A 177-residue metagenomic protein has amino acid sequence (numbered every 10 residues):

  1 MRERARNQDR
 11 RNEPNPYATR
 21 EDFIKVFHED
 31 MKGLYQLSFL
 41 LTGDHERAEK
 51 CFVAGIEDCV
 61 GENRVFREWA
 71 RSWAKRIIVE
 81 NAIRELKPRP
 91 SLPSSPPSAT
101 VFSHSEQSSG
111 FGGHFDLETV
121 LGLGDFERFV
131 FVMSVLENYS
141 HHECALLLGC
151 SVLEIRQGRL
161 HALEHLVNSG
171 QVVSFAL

Functional and structural regions predicted by a protein language model:
R2-Q36: A short, charge-rich alpha-helical start-of-domain segment used by transcription regulators
N12-E13, S108, H114-G124, S151 (+1 more regions): Short amphipathic alpha-helical boundary/capping segments
P16-Y17, G43, F52-R71, P88-R89: Sigma70-family region 2
L34, S38, A48-C59, C144 (+1 more regions): Short, small-hydrophobic-rich alpha-helical interface motif
A48, V130, C144, I155-R156: Helix-turn-helix DNA-binding helix
V65-R71, K75-A99: Arg/Lys-rich amphipathic alpha helix in sigma70-family domain 2
G122-E143, L147: Short amphipathic alpha helix immediately N-terminal
L146-L177: DNA-recognition helix of helix-turn-helix
